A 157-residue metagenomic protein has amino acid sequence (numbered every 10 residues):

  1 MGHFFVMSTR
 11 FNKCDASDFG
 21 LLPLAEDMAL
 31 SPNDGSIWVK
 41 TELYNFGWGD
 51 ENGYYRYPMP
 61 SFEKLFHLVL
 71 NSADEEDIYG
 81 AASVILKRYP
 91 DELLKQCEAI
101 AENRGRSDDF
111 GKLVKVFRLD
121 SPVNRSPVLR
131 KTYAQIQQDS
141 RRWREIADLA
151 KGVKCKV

Functional and structural regions predicted by a protein language model:
G2-V6, G20-L21, L43-K64: Cys/His-rich, Zn2+-coordinating zinc-finger modules
M28: Residues immediately within or flanking Cys/His clusters that coordinate Zn2+ in small zinc-binding modules
S31-P32: Short cysteine-rich clusters marking metal-coordination/redox-active sites
M59-E63, A73-G80, G105-K112: Generic helix N-cap/helix-start motif at coil->alpha-helix transitions
P60-L68, P90-E102, V123-Y133: Amphipathic alpha-helical scaffolding segments comprising HEAT/armadillo-like alpha-solenoid repeats
V69-D74, A82-Y89, E98-G105, F117-R118: Ankyrin-repeat helical core positions
I78-P90, F110-V123, R144-K156: Structural detector for internal amphipathic alpha-helices that build alpha-solenoid repeat scaffolds
